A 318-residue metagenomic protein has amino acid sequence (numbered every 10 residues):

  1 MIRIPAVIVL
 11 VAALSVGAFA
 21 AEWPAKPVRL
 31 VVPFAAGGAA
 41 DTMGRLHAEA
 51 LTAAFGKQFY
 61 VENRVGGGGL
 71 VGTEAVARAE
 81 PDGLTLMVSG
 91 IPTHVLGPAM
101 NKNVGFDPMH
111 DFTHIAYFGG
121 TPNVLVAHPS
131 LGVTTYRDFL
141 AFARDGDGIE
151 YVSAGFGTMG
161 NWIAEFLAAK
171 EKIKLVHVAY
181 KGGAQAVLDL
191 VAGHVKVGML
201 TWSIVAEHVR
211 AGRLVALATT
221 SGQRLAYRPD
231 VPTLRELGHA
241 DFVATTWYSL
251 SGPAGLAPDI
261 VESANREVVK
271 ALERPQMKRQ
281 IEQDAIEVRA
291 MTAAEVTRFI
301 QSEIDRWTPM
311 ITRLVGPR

Functional and structural regions predicted by a protein language model:
M1-I2: N-terminal secretory signal peptides that target proteins for export/translocation
P5-G17: Bacterial N-terminal signal peptides
A20-H110, D147-E150, F156, K172-M199 (+3 more regions): N-terminal (or domain-start) structured segment
A25-P27, K170, P258-R318: An extracytoplasmic/periplasmic, membrane-proximal ligand-sensing/linker region
A39, M43, H47, L51 (+13 more regions): Stable alpha-helical elements in mature extracytoplasmic
R78-L84, I91, A99-Q185, L234 (+1 more regions): Hinge/capping helix and adjacent helix->loop/strand transition within the periplasmic-binding protein
T93-N103, F166-K170, V197-V231: A ligand-binding cleft/hinge motif common to bilobed small-molecule-binding domains
G120, V205-E273, S302-D305, G316-P317: C-terminal lobe and pocket-closing loops of periplasmic/extracytoplasmic Venus-flytrap solute-binding proteins
